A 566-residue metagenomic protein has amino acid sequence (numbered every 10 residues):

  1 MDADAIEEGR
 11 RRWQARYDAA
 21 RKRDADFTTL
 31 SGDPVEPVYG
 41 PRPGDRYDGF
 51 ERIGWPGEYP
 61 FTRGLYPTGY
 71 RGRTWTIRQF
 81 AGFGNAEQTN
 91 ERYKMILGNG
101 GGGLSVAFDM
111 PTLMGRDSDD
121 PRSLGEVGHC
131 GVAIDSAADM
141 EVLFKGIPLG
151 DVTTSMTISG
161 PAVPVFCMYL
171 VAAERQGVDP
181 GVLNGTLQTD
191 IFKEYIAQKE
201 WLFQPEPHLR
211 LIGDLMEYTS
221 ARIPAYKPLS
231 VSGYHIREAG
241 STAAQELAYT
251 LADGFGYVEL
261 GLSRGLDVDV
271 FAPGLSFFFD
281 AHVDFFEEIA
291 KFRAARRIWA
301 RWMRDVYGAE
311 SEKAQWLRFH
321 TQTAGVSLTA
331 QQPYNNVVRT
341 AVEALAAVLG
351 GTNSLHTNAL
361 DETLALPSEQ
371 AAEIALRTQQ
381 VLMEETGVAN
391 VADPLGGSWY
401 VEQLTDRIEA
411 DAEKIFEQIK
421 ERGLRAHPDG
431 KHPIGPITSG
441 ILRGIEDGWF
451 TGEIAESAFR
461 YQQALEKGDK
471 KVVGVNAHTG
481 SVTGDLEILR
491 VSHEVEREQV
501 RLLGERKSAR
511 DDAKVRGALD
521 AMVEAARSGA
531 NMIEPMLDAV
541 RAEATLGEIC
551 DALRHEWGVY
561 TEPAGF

Functional and structural regions predicted by a protein language model:
M1, D135, T153, I158-P161 (+11 more regions): Phosphate/diphosphate-binding loops
M1-H282, E287-E288, V306-A309, K313-H320 (+3 more regions): Catalytic alpha/beta active-site cores
R11-R46, W55, Y59-F61, M110 (+3 more regions): Flexible, glycine-rich loop/tail regions that form catalytic "lids" or insertion modules at the edges of active sites
R73, D119-R122, G150, F192-Y195 (+10 more regions): Short acidic (Asp/Glu) and glycine-rich catalytic loops that position anionic groups and cofactors
G98-G102, K145-L149, V171-D179, G213-A225 (+16 more regions): Generic secondary-structure signature for well-ordered alpha-helical cores
G125-H129, E194-F203, I236-S241, F279-E287 (+6 more regions): Short beta-alpha connecting loops at secondary-structure transitions that line or flank enzyme active sites
V165, Y169, D253-Y257, F277-M303 (+8 more regions): Extended, hydrophobic alpha-helical segments in both membrane/secreted and soluble proteins
D267-F271, A309-T323, Q331-N358, T363 (+5 more regions): Flexible glycine/proline-rich, aromatic-decorated loop/lid segments
